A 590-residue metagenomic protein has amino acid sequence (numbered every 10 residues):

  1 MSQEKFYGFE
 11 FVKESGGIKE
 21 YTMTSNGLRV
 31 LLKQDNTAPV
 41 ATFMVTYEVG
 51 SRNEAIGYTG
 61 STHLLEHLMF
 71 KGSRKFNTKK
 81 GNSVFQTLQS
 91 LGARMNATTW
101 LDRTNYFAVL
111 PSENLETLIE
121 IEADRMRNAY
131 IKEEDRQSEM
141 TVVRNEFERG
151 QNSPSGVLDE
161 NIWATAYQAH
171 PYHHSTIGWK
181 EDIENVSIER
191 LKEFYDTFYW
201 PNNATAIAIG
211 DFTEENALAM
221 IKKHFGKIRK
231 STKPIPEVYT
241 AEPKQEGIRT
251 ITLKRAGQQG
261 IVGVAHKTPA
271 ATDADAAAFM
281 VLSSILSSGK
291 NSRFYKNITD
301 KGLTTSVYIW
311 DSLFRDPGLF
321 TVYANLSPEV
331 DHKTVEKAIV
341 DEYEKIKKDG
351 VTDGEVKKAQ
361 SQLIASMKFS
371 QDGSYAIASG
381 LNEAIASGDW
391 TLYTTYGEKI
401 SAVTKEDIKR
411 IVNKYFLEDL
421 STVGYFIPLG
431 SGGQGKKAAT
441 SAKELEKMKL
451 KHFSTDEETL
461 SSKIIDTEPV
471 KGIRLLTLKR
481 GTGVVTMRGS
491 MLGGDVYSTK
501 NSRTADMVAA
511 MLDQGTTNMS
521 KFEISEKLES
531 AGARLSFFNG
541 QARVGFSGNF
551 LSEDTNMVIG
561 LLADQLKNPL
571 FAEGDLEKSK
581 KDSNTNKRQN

Functional and structural regions predicted by a protein language model:
M1-L32, T213-K254, T394-L492, Y497: Proteolytic maturation boundary segments
K33, A38-E54, G60-L64, K79-R125 (+7 more regions): M16 family metallopeptidases and their MPP-like homologs
S73-N77, R127, I131-K132, T213-E215 (+2 more regions): Bacterial peptidoglycan biogenesis and beta-lactam-recognition machinery
K75, S83, N128-I131, D135-R136 (+3 more regions): Peptidyl-prolyl cis-trans isomerase
M140, I188, K192-H224, D419-V423: Non-catalytic, conformational "gating/processing" segments within enzyme and secreted inhibitor domains
A274, T334, K345, A376-I377 (+3 more regions): Extended non-catalytic domains of envelope/secretory-pathway proteins
